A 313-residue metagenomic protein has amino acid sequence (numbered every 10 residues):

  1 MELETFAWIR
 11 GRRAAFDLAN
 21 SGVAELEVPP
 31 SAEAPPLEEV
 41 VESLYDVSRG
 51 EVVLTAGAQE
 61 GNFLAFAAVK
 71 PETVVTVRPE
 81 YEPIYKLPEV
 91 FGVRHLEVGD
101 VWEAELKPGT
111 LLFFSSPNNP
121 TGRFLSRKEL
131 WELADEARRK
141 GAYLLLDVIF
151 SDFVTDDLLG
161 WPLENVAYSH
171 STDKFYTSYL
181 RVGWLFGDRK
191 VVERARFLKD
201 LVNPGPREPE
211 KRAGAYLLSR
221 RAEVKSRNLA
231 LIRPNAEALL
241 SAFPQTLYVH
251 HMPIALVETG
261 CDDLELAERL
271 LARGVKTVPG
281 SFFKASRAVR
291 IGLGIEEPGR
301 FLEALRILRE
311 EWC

Functional and structural regions predicted by a protein language model:
M1-S43, K140-A142: N-terminal "arm"/small-domain region of PLP-dependent enzymes with the aminotransferase-like
L37-V74, E80-E82, K86-V90: Phosphate-binding glycine-rich loop
A67-S116, P120, F124: PLP-dependent aminotransferase-like
F91, R139-K140, E164, R273: Helix C-cap/helix->beta junction micro-motif
G99-T155, W161: Active-site phosphate-binding strand-loop segment of PLP-dependent enzymes
A167-R233, W312: Conserved core segment of the aminotransferase class I/II
A215, L229-L240, Q245-T259, E268 (+1 more regions): Conserved glycine-rich beta-strand-loop-beta hairpin in the small C-terminal domain of fold type I
A272-T277, F283-C313: PLP-dependent enzyme catalytic core of the Aspartate aminotransferase-like
